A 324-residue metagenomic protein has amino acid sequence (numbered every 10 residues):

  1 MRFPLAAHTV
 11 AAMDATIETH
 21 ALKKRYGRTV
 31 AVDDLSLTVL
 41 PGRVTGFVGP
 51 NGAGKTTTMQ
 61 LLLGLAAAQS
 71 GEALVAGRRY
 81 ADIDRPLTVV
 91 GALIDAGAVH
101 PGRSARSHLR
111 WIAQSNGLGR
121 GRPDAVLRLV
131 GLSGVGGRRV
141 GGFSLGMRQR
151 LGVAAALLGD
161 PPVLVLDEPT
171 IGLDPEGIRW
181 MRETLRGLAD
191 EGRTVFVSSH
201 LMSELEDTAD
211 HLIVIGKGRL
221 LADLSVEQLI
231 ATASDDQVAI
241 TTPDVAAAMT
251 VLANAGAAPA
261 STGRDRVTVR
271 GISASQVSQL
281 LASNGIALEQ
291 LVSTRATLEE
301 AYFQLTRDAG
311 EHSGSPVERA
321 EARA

Functional and structural regions predicted by a protein language model:
R2-D14, R270-A324: C-terminal coupling/interaction segments
D14-G216: ABC transporter nucleotide-binding domains
N51, G102, G142-L145, L157 (+4 more regions): Short, structured secondary-structure boundary patches
N116, A233, G256, R295 (+1 more regions): Conserved NTP-handling cores and scaffolds of large molecular machines
A125, E227-A231, S315: Short, flexible cytosolic linker that couples an ABC transmembrane/permease module to its adjacent nucleotide-binding
M181-R270: ABC transporter nucleotide-binding domain
